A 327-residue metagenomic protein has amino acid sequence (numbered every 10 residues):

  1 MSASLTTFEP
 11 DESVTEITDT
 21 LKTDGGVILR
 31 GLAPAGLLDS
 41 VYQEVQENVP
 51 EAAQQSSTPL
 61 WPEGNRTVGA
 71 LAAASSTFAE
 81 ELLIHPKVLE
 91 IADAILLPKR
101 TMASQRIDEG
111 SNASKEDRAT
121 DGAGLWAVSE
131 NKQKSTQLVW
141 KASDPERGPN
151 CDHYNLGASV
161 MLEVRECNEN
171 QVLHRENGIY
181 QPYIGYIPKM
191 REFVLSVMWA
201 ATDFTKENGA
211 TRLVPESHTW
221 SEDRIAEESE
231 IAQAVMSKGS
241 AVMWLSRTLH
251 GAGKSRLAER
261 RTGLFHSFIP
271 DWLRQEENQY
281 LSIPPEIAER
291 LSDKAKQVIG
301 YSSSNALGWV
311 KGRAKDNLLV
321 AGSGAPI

Functional and structural regions predicted by a protein language model:
S2-T23, R30-I179: Non-heme Fe(II)-dependent double-stranded beta-helix
G25-G26, G239: Catalytic palm active-site di-aspartate
L29, V197, V242-W244: Short hydrophobic-aromatic micro-motifs
P34, E80-H85, M190, E228 (+2 more regions): Aromatic-acidic/polar surface patches that form glycan- and anion
P86-E90, L195, S237: A structural signal for well-ordered alpha-helical segments within the folded catalytic domains of diverse enzymes
W140-D152, E163-V235, L273-I283: Catalytic core of non-heme Fe(II) oxygenases with the double-stranded beta-helix
A158-M161, V197-W199, L264-F268: A structural signal for short, well-ordered beta-strand segments
W220-M243, R247-L249, G253-I327: Conserved double-stranded beta-helix
